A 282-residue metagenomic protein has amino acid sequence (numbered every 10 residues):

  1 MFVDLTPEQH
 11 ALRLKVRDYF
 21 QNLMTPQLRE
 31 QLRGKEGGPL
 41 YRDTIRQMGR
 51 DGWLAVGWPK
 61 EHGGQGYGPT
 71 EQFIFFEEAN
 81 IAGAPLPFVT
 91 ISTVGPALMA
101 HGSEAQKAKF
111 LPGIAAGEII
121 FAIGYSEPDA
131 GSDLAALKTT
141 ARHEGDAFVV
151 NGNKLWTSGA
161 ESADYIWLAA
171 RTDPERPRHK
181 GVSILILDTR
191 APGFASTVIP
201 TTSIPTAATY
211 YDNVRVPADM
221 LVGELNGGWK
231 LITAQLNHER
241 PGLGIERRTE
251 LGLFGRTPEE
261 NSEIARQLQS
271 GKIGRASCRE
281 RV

Functional and structural regions predicted by a protein language model:
F2-P7, F194-R281: Glycine-rich beta->alpha junctions and the first turn(s) of the following alpha-helix
G49-E118, G159-Y165, E239-E246, F254: Internal helix-loop-helix
G52, F75-N80, I186-A191, D212-R215: Short Ser/Thr-interspersed hydrophobic loop/turn segments at strand-loop and sheet-helix junctions that line or gate
Y67-G68, D133-A135, G159-A163, R178-G181 (+1 more regions): Short glycine/proline-enriched turns and hinge-like loops at secondary-structure junctions
G117-Y125, A169: A short, Trp-centered hydrophobic/proline-enriched beta-strand micro-motif
A130-D133, F148: Hydrophobic, small-residue-rich alpha-helical packing segments that form membrane-like cores
T139-R142: A structural signal for short hydrophobic beta-strand segments in well-ordered beta-sheet cores
A147, N151-T197: A short core secondary-structure module
